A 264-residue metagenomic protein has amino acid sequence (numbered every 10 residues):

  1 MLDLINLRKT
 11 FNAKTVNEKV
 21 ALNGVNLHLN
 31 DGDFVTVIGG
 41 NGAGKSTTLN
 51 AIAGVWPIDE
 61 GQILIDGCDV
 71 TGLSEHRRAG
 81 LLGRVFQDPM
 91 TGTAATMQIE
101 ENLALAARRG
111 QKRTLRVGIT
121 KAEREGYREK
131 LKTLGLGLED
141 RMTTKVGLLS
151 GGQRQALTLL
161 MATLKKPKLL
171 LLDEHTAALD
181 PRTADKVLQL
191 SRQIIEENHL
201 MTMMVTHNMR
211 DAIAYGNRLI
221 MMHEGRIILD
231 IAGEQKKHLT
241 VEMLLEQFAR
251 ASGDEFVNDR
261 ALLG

Functional and structural regions predicted by a protein language model:
M1, T10-G24, S74: A short, flexible loop at the N-terminus of ABC-type nucleotide-binding domains that lies
I38-G40: The feature captures the beta-strand-to-loop junction immediately N-terminal to the Walker
A53: Helix-to-loop junction immediately C-terminal to a conserved catalytic motif
G61-C68, I231: Conserved ABC transporter NBD signature motif
D69-G83, T91, R113-R116, T120 (+1 more regions): ABC ATPase NBD coupling module
A162-T163: ABC ATPase C-loop
T206-H207: H-loop/switch region of ABC-family ATPase nucleotide-binding domains
R226-R250: Conserved beta-strand-loop-alpha-helix hinge in the C-terminal portion of ABC ATPase nucleotide-binding domains
